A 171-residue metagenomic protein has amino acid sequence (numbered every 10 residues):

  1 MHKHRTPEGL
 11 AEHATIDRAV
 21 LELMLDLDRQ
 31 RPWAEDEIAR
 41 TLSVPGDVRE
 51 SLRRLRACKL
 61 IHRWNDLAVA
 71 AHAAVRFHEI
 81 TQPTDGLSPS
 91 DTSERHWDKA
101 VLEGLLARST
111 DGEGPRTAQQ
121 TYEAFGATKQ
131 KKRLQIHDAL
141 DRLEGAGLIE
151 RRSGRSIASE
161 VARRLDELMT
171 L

Functional and structural regions predicted by a protein language model:
M1-L21, H78-L105, G112: Short alpha-helical segments that sit at the start of domains
L10-D17, D66-G86, G154-L171: Short, cationic-aromatic polyanion-contact patches
H13-A14, R31-P32, P45, E94-R95 (+3 more regions): Alpha-helix N-cap/helix-initiation sites
I16-R18, E35, V48, A73-A74 (+4 more regions): Short amphipathic alpha-helical segments that mediate assembly, nucleic-acid/protein binding, or membrane association
R29-L42, D111-F125: Short acidic, hydrophobic short linear motifs in intrinsically disordered regions
S43-A57, T128-G145: Short amphipathic alpha-helical interaction segments
R56-D66, E144-G154: A short, conserved structural fragment
